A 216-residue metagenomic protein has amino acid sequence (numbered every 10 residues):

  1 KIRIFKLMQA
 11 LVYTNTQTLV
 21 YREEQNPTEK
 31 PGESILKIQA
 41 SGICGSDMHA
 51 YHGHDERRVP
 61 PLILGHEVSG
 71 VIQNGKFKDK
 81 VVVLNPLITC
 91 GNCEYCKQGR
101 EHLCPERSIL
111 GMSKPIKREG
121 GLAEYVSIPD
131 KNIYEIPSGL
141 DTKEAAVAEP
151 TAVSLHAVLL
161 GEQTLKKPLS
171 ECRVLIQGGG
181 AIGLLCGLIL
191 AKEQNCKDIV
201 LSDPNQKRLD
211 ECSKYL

Functional and structural regions predicted by a protein language model:
K1-L7: Short, Lys/Arg-enriched N-terminal segments with co-localized hydrophobic residues within the first ~10-30 amino acids
Q9, E33-I35, C172-R173: Residues that mark the start of a beta-strand
N15-Q17, K30: Residue-level recognition of beta-strand termini and adjacent short loop/turns
P27-S41, D55-K97, P137-G139: Glycine-rich beta-strand-centered segment in the early N-terminal region that forms part of a ligand/cofactor-binding
S46-H52: Cytochrome P450 core scaffold surrounding the K-helix E-X-X-R motif and the conserved "meander" helix-loop region
N92-V174: NAD(P)H dinucleotide-binding glycine-rich loop of Rossmann-like/cofactor-binding domains, especially the beta1-alpha1
L140-L216: Mid-domain Rossmann-like dinucleotide-binding core that forms the NAD(H)/NADP(H) cofactor-binding site
